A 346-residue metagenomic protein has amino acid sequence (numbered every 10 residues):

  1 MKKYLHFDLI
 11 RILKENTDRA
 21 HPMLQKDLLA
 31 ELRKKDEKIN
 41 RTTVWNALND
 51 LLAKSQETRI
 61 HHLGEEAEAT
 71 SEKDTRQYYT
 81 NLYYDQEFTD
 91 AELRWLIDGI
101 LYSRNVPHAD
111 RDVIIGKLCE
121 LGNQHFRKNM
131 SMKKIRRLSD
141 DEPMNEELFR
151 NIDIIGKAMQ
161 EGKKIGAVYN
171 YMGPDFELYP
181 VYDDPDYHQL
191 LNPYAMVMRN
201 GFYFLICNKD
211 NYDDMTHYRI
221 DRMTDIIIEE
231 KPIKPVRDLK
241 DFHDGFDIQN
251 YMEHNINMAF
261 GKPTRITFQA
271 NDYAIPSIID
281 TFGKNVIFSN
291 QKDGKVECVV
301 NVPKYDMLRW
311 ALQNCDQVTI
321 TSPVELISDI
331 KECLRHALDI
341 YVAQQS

Functional and structural regions predicted by a protein language model:
M1-Y102, D184, H336-S346: Short, basic/aromatic recognition patches that contact phosphate-bearing ligands
L9, L96, G162, M196 (+2 more regions): A residue-level signal for conserved active-site and pocket-lining positions in enzyme catalytic cores
I12, M23, V168-N170, T267-N271 (+1 more regions): Residue-level recognition of well-ordered beta-strand positions that form the cores of beta-sheet-rich folds across
A20, K164, F202, K292-V299: A generic structural signal for beta-strand entry/edge sites
N81-L178: Bulky hydrophobic/aromatic content
S139-I266: Core beta-strand-centered patch of the WYL/Sm-like small regulatory domain
G245-S346: Polybasic (Lys/Arg-rich)
